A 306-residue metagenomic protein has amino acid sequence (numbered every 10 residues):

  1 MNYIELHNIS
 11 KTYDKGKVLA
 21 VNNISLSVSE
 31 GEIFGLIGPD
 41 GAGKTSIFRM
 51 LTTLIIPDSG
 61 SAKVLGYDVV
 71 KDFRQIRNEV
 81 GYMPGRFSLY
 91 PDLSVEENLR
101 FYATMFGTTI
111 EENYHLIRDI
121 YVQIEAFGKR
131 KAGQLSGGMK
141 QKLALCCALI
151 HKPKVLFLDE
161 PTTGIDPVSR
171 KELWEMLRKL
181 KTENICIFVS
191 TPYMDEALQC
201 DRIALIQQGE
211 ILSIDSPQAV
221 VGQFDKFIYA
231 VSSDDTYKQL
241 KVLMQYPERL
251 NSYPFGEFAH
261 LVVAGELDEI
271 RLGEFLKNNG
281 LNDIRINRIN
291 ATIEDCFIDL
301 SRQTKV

Functional and structural regions predicted by a protein language model:
M1-I9: Conserved N-terminal strand/loop that marks the beginning of ABC ATPase nucleotide-binding domains
Y3, A20, A62, Q239-V242: Long alpha-helical scaffolds
E5, E79, K152, Q199 (+2 more regions): Short loop/turn motifs at secondary-structure junctions
I9, I24, I203, S252 (+1 more regions): Generic beta-strand hydrophobic packing signal
K11-V189, M194-I206, S213: ABC transporter nucleotide-binding domains
R77, R118, V221, F297-I298: Conserved protein kinase catalytic domain
E175-A264: ABC transporter nucleotide-binding domain
I228-V306: Short, charged/small-residue-rich alpha-helical element at the C-terminal edge of ABC transporter nucleotide-binding
